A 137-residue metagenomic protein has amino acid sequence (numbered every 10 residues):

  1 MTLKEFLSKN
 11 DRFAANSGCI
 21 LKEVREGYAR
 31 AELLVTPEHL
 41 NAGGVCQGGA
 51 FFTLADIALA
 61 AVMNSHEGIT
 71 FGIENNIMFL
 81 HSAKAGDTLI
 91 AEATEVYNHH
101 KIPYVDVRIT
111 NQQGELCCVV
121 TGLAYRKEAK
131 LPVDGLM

Functional and structural regions predicted by a protein language model:
M1-M137: Terminal targeting signals and extreme-terminal segments of soluble enzymes
